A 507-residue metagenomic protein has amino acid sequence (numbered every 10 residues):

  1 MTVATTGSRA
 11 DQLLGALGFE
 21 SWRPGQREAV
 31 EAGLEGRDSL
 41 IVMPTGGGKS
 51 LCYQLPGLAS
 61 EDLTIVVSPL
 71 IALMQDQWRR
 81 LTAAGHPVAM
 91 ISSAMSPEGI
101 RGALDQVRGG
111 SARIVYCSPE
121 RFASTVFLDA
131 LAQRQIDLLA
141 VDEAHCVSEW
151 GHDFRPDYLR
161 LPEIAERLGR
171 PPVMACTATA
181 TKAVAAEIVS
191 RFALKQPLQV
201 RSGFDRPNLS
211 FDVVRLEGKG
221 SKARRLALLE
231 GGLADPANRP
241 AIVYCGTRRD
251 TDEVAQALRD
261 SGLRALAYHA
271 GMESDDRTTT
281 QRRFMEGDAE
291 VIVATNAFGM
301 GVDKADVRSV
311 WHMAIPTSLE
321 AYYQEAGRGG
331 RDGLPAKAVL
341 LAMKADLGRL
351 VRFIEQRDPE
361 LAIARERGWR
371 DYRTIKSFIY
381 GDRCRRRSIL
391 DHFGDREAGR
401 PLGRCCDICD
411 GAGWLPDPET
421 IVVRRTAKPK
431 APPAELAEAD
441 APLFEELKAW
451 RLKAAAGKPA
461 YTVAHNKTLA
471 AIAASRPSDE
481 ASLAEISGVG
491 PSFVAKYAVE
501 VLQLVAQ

Functional and structural regions predicted by a protein language model:
T2-A16, S21-P24, E28-S50, G57-S60 (+1 more regions): Helicase motor core with emphasis on the C-terminal RecA-like subdomain
A29, I375, T468-L469: Short alpha-helical "packing" element that flanks the helix-turn-helix/winged-helix DNA-binding module
A289, A305-W311, I315-P442, E446-A449: C-terminal accessory region of SF2 helicases/translocases
P429-S478: C-terminal accessory/binding modules appended to enzymatic or scaffolding proteins
L483: Conserved phosphate/oxyanion-binding catalytic-loop motifs
S487-G490: Small-residue hinge/turn detector
